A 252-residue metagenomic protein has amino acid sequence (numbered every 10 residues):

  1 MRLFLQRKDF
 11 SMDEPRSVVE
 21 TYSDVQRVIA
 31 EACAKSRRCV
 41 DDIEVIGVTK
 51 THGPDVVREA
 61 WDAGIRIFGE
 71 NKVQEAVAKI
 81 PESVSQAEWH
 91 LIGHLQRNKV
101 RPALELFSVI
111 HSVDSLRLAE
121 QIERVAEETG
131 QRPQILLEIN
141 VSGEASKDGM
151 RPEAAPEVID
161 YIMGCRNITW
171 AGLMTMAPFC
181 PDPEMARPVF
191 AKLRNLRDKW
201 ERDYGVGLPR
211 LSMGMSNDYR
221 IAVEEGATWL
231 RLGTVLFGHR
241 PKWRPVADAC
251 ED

Functional and structural regions predicted by a protein language model:
F4-N217, V223-E225, F237-H239: Conserved alpha/beta-domain cores
A227-P245, A249: Gly/Pro- and small hydrophobic-enriched strand-loop and loop-to-helix capping segments that sit at the rims
